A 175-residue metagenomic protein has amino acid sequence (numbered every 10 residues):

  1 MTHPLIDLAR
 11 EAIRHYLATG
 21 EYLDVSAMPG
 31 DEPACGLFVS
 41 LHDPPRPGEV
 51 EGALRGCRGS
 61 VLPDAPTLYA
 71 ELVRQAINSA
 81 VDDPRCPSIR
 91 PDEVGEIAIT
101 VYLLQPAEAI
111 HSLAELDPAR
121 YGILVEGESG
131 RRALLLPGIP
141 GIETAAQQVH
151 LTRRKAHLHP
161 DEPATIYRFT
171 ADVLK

Functional and structural regions predicted by a protein language model:
M1-K175: Basic nucleic-acid-binding interfaces
